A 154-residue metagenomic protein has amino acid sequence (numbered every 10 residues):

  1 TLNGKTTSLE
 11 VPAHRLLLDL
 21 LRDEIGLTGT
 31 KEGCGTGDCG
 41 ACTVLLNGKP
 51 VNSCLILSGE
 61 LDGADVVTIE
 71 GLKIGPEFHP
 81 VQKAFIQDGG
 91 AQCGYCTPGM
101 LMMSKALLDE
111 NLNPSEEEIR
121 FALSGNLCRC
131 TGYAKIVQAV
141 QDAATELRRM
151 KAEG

Functional and structural regions predicted by a protein language model:
T1-G154: Signature of N-terminal electron-transfer/Fe-S-associated modules in redox systems
